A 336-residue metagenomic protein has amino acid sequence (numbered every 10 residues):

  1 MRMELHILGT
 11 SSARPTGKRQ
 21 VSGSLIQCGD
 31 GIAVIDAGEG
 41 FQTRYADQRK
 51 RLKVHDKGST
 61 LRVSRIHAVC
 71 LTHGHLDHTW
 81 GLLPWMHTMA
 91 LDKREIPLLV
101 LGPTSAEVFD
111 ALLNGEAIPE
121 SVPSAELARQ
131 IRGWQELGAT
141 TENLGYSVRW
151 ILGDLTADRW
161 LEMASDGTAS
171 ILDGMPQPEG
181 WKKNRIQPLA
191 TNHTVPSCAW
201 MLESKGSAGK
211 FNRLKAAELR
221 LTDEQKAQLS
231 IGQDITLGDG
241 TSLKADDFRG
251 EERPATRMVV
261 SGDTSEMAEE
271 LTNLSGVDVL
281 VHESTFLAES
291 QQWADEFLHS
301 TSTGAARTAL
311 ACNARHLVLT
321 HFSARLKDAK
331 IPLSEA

Functional and structural regions predicted by a protein language model:
M1-V260, M267-T272, K327-A336: Binuclear metal-dependent hydrolase catalytic cores
Q130, T141-T156, E266-A336: Binuclear metal-ion centers of metallo-dependent hydrolases, dominated by the metallo-beta-lactamase
